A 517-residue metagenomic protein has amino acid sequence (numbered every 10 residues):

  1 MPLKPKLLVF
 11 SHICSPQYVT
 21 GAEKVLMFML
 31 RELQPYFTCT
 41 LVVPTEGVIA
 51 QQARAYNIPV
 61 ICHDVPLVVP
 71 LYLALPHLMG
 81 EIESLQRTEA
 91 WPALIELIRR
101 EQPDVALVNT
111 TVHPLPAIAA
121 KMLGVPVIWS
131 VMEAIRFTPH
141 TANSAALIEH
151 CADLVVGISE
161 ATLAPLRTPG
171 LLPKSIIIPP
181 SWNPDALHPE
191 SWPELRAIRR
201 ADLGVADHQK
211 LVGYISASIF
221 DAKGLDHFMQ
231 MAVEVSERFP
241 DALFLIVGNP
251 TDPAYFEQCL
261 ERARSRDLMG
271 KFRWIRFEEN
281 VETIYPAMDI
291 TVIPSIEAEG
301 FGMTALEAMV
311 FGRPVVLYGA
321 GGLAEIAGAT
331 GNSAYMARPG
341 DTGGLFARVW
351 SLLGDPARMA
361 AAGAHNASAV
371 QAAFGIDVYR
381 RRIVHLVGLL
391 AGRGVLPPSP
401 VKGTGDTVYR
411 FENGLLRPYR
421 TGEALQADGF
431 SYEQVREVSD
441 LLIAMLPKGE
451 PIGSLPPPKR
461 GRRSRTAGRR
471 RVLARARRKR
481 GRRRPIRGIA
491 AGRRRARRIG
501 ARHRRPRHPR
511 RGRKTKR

Functional and structural regions predicted by a protein language model:
T20-F28, K210, I219-E234, E257 (+1 more regions): A conserved mid-protein helix/loop that constitutes part of the nucleotide-sugar donor-binding site
V42-V48, W182, I215-S216, L243-Q258: Glycosyltransferase donor-sugar binding loop
H188-V205: A short helix/loop element that forms part of the nucleotide-sugar donor recognition site in Leloir-type
A201, R358-A373, Y379: A short, well-ordered alpha-helix in the C-terminal region of glycosyltransferases
G248, E257-F277: Nucleotide-activated donor-binding/catalytic signature segment of Leloir-type glycosyltransferases, i.e., the conserved
P314-L317: Short hydrophobic beta-strand element within catalytic cores of glycosyltransferases and related nucleotide-activated
A329-T330, A334-T342, S351-P356: Conserved acidic donor-binding segment of nucleotide-sugar-dependent glycosyltransferases
V395-G468: Short, surface-exposed polybasic-aromatic patches that bind anionic ligands, especially phosphate groups
